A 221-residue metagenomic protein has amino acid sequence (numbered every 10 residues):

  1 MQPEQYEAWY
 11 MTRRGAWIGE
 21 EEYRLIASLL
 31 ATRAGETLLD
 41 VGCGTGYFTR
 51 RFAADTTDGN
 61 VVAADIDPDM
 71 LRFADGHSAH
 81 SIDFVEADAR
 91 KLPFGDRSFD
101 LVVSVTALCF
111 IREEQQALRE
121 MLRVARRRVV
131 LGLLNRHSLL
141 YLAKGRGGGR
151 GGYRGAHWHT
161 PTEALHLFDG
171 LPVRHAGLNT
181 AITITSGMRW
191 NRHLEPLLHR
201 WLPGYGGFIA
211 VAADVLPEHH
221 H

Functional and structural regions predicted by a protein language model:
M1-T32, Y47-R51, G187-R189, L198-H199: Conserved class I S-adenosyl-L-methionine
L39, T45-K91: Class I SAM-dependent methyltransferase SAM/SAH-binding core
V103: A conserved beta-strand element that flanks and buttresses the S-adenosyl-L-methionine
T106-C109: Short catalytic micro-motifs in class I SAM-dependent methyltransferases
Q115-V129: A short glycine-rich, Lys/Arg-flanked "PGG" loop and its adjoining helix->strand segment in the class I
R128-G155: Conserved class I S-adenosyl-L-methionine
G155-L178: Short alpha-helix
A176-H221: A C-terminal cap/extension of S-adenosyl-L-methionine-dependent methyltransferases that defines the acceptor-substrate
